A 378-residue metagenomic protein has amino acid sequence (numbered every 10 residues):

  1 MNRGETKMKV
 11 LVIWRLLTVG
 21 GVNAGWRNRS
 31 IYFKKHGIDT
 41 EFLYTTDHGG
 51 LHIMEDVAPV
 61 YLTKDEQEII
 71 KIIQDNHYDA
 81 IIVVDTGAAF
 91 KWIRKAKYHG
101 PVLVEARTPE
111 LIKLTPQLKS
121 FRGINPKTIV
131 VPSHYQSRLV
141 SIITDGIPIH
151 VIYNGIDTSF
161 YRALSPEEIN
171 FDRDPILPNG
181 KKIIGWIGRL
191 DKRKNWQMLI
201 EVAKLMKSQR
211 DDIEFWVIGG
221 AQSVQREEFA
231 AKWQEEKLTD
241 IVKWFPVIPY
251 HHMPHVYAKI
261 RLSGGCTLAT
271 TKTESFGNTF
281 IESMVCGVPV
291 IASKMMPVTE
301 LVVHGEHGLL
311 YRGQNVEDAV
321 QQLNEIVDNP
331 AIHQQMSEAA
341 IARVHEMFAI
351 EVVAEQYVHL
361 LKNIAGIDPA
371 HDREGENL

Functional and structural regions predicted by a protein language model:
L11, V130, R173-K194, I200-A203 (+1 more regions): Conserved donor-binding/catalytic core segment of Leloir-type glycosyltransferases
L43-H48, E214-A230, K243-V247: Glycosyltransferase donor-sugar binding loop
V83-A88, A106: Short His-centered aromatic/hydrophobic patch
Y135, G155: Carbohydrate-associated surface elements
E227-P254, A258-K259: Nucleotide-activated donor-binding/catalytic signature segment of Leloir-type glycosyltransferases, i.e., the conserved
C266-L268, P289-A292: Short hydrophobic beta-strand element within catalytic cores of glycosyltransferases and related nucleotide-activated
T271-K272: Aromatic "clamp/platform" in nucleotide-sugar-dependent glycosyltransferases that forms part of the donor/acceptor
H304-G305, L309-V316, N324-A331: Conserved acidic donor-binding segment of nucleotide-sugar-dependent glycosyltransferases
